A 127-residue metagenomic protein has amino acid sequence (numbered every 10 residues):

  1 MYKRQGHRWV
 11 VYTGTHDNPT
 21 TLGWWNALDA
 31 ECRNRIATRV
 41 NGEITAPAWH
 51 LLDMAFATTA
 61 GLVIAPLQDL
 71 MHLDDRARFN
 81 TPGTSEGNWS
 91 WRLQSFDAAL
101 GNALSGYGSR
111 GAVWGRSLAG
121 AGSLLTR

Functional and structural regions predicted by a protein language model:
M1-Y2: Conserved small/polar residues in nucleotide/adenosyl-binding loops
V11-G14, V63-A65: Hydrophobic faces of well-ordered beta-strands that scaffold small-molecule active sites in alpha/beta enzyme cores
H16, W89: Conserved, mostly hydrophobic/aromatic
D17-P19, G61, D69-H72, D97-A99: Short, solvent-exposed loop/turn segments at secondary-structure junctions
A27-G42: Polar, glycine-rich mid-to-C-terminal structural blocks that act as macromolecule-binding/assembly scaffolds
T38-A65, M71: A glycine-rich beta-turn/hairpin centered on an aromatic-Pro dipeptide
Q94-R127: Terminal-tail/helix-coil boundary detector
